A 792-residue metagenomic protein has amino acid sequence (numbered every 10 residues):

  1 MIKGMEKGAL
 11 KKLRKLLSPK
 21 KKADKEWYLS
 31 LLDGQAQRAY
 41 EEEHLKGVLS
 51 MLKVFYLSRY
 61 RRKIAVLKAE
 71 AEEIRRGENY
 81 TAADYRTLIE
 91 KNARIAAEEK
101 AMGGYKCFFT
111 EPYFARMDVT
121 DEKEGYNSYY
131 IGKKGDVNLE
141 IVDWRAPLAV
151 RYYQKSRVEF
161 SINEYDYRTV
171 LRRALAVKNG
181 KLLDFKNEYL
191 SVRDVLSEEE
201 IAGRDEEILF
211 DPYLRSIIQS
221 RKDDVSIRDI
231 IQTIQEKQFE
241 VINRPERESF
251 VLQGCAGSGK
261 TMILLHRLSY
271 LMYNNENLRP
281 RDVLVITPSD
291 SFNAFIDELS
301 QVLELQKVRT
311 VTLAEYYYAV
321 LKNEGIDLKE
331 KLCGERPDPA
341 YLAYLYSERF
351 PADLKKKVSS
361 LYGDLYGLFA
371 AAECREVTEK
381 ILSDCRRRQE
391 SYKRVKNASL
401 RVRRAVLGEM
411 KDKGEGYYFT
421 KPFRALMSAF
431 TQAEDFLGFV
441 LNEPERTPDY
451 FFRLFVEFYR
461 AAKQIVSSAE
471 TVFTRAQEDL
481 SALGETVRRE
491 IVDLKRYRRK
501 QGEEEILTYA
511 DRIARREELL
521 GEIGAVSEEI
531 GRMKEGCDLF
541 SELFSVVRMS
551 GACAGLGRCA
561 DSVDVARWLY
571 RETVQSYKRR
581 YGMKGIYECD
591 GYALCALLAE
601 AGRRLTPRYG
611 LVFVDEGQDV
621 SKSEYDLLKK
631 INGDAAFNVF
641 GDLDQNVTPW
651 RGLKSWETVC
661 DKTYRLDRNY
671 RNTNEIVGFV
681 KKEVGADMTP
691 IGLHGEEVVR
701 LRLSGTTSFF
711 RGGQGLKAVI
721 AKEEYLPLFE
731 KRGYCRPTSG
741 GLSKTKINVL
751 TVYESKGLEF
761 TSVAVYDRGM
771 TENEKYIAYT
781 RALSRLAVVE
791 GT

Functional and structural regions predicted by a protein language model:
M1-N243, A482: Extended, charged low-complexity regulatory segments
E246-F250: Pre-Walker A (Motif I) flank of P-loop NTPase domains
L252-G254: Hydrophobic anchor at the beta1->P-loop junction of P-loop NTPases
G257: Walker A (P-loop) phosphate-binding loop of P-loop NTPases
K260-T261: Conserved lysine of the Walker
L264-L265: Post-Walker A alpha-helix
M272-F613, Q618-L627, A635, D644 (+1 more regions): Alpha-helical nucleic-acid-binding subdomain of P-loop helicases immediately C-terminal to the Walker A/P-loop
R281, D290-A294, E298-Q306, V311-E315 (+3 more regions): Conserved helicase motor core of SF1/SF2 NTP-dependent helicases
